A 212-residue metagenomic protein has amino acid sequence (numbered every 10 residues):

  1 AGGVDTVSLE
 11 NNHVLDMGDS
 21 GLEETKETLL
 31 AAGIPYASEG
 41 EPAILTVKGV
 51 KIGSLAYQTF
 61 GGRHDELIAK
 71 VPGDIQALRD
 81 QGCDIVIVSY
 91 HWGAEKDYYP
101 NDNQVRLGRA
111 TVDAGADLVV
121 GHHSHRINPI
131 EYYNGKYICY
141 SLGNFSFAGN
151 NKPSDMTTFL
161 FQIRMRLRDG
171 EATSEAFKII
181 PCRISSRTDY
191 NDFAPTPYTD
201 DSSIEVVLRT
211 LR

Functional and structural regions predicted by a protein language model:
A1-R212: Acidic, metal/ion-coordinating pockets
